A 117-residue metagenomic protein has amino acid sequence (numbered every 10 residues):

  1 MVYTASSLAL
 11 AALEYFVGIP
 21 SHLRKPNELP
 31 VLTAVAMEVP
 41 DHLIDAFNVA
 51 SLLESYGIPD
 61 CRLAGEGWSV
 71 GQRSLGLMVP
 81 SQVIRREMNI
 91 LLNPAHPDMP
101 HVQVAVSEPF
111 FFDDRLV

Functional and structural regions predicted by a protein language model:
M1-L29: Long, hydrophobic N-terminal alpha-helical segment
R24-V117: Active-site and NAD+-binding cores of ADP-ribose-processing enzymes
